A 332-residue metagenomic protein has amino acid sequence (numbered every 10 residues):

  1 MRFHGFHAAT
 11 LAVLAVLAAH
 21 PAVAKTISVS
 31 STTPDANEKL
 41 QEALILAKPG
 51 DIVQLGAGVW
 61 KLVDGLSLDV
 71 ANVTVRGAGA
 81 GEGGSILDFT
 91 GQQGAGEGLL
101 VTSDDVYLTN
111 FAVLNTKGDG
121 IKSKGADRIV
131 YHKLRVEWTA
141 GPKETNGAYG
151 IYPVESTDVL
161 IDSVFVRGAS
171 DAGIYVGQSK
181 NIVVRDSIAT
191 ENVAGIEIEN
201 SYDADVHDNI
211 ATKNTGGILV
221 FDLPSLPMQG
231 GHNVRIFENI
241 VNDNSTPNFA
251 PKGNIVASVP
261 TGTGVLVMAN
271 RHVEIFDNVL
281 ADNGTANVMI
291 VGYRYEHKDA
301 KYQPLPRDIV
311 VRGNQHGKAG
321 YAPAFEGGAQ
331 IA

Functional and structural regions predicted by a protein language model:
M1-T10: Bacterial N-terminal signal peptides that target proteins for export
A19-P21: N-terminal signal peptide c-region/cleavage motif recognized by signal peptidases
S28-E38, I52-Q54, N72-G118, A140: Right-handed parallel beta-helix/beta-spiral solenoid domain characteristic of secreted/periplasmic
E38-L46, K61-V70, K122-G125, G230 (+2 more regions): Short, T/G/N/S-enriched strand-turn elements that build extracellular solenoid repeat scaffolds
L40-Q41, V63, D88-L99, N115-K122 (+7 more regions): Extracellular beta-strand/beta-solenoid scaffold signature
G50, R76-A78, D104-N115, D127-A140 (+6 more regions): Right-handed parallel beta-helix
